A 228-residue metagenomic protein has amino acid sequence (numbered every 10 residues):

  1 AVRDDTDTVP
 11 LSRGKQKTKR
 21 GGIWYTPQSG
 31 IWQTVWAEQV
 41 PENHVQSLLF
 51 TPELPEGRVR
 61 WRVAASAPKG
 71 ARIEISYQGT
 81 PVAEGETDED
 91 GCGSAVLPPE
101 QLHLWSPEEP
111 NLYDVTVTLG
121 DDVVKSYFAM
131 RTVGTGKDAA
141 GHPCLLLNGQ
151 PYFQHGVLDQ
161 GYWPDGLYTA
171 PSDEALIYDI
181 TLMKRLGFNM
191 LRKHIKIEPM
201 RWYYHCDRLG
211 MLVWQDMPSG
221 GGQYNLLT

Functional and structural regions predicted by a protein language model:
A1-E198, H205, L209-V213: Secreted/periplasmic carbohydrate-active enzymes, especially glycoside hydrolases
Q154-H155, G221-T228: Active-site-adjacent "subsite" loops/lids of carbohydrate-active enzymes
I197-E198, S219-G222: Solvent-exposed loop/turn segments at secondary-structure junctions within structured extracellular/periplasmic domains
